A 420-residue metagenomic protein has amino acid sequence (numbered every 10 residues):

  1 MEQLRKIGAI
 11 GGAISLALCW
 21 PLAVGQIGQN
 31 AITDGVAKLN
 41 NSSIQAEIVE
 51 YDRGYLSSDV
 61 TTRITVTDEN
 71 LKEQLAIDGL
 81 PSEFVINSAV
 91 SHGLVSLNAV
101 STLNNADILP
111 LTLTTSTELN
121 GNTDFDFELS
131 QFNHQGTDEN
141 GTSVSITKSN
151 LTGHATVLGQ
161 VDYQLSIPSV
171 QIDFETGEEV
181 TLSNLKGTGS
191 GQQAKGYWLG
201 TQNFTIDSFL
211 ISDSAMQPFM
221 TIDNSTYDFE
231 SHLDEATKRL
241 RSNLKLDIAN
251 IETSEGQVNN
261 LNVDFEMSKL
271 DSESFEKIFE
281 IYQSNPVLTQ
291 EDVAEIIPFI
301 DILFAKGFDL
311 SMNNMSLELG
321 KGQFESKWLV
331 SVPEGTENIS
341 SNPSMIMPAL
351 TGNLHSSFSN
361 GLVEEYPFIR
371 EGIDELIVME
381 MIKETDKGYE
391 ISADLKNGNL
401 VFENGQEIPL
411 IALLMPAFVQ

Functional and structural regions predicted by a protein language model:
Q3-G11, S15-Q420: Glycine-rich, small/hydroxylated-residue low-complexity segments
